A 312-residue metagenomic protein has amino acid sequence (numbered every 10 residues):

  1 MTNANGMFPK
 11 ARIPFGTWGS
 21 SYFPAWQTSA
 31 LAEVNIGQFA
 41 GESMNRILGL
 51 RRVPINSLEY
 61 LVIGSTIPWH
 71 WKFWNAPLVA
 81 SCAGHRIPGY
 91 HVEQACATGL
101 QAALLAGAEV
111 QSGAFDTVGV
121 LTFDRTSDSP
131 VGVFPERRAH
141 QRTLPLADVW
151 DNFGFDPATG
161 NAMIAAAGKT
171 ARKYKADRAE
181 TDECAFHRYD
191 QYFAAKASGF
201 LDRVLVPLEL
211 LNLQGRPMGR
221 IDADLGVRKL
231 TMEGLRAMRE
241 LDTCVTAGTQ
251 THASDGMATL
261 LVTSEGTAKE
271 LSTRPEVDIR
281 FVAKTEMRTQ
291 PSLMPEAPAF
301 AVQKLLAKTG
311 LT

Functional and structural regions predicted by a protein language model:
T2-A83, P88-H91, C96, A166-R178 (+2 more regions): Conserved active-site "lid/cap" helical segment
P9-T17, F73-A83, R137-R142, D222-L241 (+1 more regions): Acidic-glycine-rich active-site phosphate/pyrophosphate-binding loop
S20-S21, E33-E42, L50, E180-E270 (+1 more regions): N-terminal extracellular/periplasmic Venus flytrap/periplasmic-binding protein-like
I55-G64, Y90-Q94, V118-F123, E180-H187 (+2 more regions): Beta-strand segments within the central parallel beta-sheet cores of soluble alpha/beta enzyme folds
S65-T117, A158-A162, R228-H252: Conserved catalytic cysteine-centered active-site region of acyl-thioester-dependent Claisen-condensing enzymes
E93-D124, A171-L201, L260-K269: Active-site-proximal alpha-helical scaffold in enzymes
T117-K169: Flexible glycine-/small-residue-enriched beta->alpha junction loops that bind anionic phosphate/pyrophosphate groups
E265-T312: Glycine- and Gly-Pro-enriched alpha-helical subdomains that act as flexible, kink-prone "lid/hinge" or packing modules
